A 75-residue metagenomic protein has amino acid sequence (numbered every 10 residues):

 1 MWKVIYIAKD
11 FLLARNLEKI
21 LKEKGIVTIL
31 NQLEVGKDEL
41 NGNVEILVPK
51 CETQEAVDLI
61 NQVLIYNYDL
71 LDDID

Functional and structural regions predicted by a protein language model:
M1-D75: Acidic/polar low-complexity segments and flexible, solvent-exposed patches
